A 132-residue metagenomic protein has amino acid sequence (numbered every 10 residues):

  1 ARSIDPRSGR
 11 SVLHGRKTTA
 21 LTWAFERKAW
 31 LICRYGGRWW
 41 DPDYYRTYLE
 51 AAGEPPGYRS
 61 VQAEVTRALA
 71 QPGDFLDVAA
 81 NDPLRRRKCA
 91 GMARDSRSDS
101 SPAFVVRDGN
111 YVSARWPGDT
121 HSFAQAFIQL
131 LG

Functional and structural regions predicted by a protein language model:
A1-G132: Active-site-adjacent pocket-lining segments in enzyme domains
